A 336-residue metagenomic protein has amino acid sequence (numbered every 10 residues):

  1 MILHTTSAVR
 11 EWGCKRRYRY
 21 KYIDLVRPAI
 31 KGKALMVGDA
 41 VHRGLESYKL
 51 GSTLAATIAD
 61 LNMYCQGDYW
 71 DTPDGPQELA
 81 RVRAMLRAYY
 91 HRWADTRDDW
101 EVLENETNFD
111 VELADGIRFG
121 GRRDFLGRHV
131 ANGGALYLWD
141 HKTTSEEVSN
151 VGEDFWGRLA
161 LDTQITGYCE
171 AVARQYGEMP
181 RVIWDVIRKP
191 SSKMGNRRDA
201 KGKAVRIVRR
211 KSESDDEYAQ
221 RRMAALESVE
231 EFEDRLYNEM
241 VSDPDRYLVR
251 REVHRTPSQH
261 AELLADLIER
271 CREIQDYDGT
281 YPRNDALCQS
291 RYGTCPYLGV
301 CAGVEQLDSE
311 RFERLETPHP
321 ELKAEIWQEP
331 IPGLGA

Functional and structural regions predicted by a protein language model:
M1-A336: RecB-family 4Fe-4S metal-dependent nuclease core
